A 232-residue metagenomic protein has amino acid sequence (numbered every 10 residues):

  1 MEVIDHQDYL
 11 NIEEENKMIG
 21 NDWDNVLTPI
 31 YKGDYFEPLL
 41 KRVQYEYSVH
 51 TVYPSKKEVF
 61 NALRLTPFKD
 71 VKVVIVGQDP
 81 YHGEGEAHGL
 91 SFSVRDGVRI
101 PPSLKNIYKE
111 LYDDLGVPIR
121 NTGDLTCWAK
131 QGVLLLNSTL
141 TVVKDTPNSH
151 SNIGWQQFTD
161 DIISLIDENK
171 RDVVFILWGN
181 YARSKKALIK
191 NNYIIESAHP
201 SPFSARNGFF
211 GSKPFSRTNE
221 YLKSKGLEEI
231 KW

Functional and structural regions predicted by a protein language model:
M1-E2, K57: Residue-level marker of intrinsically disordered, low-complexity segments enriched for small/polar residues
E2-Y45: Polybasic, low-complexity association/targeting segments
I19, S197-A198: Short acidic (Asp/Glu) and glycine-rich catalytic loops that position anionic groups and cofactors
P29-L177, Y181-S184, I189, Y193-E196 (+3 more regions): A polyanion-binding, active-site-adjacent surface
